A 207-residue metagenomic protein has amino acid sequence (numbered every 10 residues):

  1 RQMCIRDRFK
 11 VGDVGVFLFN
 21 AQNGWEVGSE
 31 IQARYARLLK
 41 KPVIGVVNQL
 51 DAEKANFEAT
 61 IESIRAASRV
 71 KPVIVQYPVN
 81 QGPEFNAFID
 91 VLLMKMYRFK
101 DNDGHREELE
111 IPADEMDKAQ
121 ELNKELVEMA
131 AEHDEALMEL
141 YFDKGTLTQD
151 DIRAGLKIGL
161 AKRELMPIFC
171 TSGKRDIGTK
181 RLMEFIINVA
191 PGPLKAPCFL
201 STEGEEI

Functional and structural regions predicted by a protein language model:
Q2, R6-I207: Structural and coupling elements of P-loop NTPases
